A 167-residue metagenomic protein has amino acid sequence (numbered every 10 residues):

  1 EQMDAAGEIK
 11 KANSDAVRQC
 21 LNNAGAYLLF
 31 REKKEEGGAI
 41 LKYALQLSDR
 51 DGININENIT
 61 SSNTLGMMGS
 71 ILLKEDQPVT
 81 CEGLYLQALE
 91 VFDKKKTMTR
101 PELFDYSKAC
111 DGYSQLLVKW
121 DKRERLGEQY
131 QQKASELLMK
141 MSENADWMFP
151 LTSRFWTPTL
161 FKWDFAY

Functional and structural regions predicted by a protein language model:
E1-E8, K42-I53, L86-T97, S135-M139: Amphipathic alpha-helical segments of tetratricopeptide repeats
A12, Q19, T60-N63, G83 (+2 more regions): Residue register of alpha-helical TPR repeats
A16, N22-N23, T60, G66-M67 (+3 more regions): "A position-specific structural signal for the A-helix of alpha-solenoid helical repeats
L28, L65, L72, C110 (+1 more regions): Residue at a conserved register position within TPR or TPR-like alpha-solenoid repeats
R31, M68, E75, W120-D121: Structural motif corresponding to the intra-repeat A-B loop/turn of tetratricopeptide repeats
K34, P78, R123-E124: TPR-repeat structural position
G112, K119-Y167: Terminal, low-structured helical/coil segments at or just beyond the last alpha-helical repeat
